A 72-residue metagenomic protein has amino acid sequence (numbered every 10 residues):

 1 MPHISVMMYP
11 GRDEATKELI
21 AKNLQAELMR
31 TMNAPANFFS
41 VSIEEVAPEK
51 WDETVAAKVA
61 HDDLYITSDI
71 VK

Functional and structural regions predicted by a protein language model:
P2-K72: A domain-level signal for the structural core that forms small-molecule/cofactor-binding pockets and catalytic centers
